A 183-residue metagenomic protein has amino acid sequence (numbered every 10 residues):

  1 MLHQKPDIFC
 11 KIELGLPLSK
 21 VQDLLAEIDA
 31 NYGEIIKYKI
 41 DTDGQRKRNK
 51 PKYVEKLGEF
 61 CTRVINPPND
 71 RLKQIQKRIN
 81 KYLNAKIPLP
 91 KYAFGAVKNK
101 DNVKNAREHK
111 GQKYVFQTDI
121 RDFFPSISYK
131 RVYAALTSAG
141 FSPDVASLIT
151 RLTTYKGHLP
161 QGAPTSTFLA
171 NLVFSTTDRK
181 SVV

Functional and structural regions predicted by a protein language model:
M1-Y53: Non-catalytic, polymerase-adjacent accessory regions of viral genome-replication enzymes
K5, L16-S19, A30, P67-R78 (+1 more regions): Generic alpha-helix structural propensity
P17, Y82-L83, I87, V132-A135: N-terminal low-complexity, intrinsically disordered segments
E34, C61, Q112-F116: A generic secondary-structure signal marking the coil-to-beta-strand transition
K37-Q76, A93-G95, R151-N171: Short, conserved non-catalytic motifs in the polymerase core
R71-D122, T167: Active-site-proximal segment of RNA-dependent polymerases
E108-V183: Conserved polymerase palm-domain catalytic core
